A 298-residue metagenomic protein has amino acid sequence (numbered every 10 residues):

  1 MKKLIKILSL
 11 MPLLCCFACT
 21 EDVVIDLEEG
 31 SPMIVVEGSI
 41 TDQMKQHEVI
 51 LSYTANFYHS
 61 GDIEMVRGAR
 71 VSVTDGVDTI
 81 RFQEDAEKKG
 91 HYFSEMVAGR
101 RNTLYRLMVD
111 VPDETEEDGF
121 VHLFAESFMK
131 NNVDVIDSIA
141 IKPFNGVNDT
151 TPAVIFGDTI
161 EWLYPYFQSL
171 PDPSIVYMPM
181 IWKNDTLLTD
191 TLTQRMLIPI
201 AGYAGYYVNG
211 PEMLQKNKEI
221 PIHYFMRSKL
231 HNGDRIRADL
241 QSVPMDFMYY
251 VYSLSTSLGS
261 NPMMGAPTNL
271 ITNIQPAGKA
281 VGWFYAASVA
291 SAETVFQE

Functional and structural regions predicted by a protein language model:
M1-K2, T20: N-terminal hydrophobic targeting signals that begin at the initiator methionine
K3-L10: Sec-dependent signal peptide recognition, specifically the positively charged N-region followed immediately by
C15-A18: C-terminal motif of bacterial Sec signal peptides marking the signal peptidase cleavage site
T20-E298: A sequence/structural signal for flexible, mid-protein segments enriched in small/helix-disrupting residues
